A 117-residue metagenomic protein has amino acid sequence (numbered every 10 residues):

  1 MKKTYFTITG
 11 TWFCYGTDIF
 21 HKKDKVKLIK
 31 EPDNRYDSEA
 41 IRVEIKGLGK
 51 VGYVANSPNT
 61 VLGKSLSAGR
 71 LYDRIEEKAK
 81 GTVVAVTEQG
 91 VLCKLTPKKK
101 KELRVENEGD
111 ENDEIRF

Functional and structural regions predicted by a protein language model:
M1-F117: Conserved active-site motif detector
